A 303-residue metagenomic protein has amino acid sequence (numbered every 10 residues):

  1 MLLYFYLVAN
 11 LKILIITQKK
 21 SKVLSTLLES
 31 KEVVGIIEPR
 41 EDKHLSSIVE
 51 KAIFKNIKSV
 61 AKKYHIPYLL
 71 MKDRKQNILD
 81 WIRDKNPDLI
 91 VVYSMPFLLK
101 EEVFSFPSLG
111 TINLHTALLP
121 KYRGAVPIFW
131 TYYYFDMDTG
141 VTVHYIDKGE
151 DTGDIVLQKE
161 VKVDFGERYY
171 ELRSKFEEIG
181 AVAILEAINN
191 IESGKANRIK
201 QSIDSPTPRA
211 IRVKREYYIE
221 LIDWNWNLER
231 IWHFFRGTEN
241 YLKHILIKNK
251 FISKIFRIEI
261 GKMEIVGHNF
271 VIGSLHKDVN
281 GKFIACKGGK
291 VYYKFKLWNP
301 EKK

Functional and structural regions predicted by a protein language model:
M1-L242, L246, L275-K302: One-carbon transfer enzymes
F235, E239, E259-E264: Short leucine-rich amphipathic alpha-helical surface patches
I247-G261: Short, structured protein-protein interaction patches enriched in aromatics and acidic/basic residues, typified by
E264-K277: A conserved acidic, glycine/proline-rich C-terminal tail/linker
